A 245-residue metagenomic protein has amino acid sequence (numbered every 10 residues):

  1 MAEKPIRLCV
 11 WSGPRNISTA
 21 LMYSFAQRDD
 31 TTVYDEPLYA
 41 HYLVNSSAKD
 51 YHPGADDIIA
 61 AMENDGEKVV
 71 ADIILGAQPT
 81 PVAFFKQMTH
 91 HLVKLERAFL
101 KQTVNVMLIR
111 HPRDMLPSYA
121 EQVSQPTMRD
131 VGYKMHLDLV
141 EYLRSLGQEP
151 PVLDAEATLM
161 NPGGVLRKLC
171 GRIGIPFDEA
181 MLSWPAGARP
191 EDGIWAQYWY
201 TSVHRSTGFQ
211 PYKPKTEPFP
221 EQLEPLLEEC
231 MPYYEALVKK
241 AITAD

Functional and structural regions predicted by a protein language model:
M1-L8, P176-D245: PAPS-dependent sulfotransferases, especially Golgi type II membrane carbohydrate sulfotransferases
M1-Q78: PAPS-dependent sulfotransferase catalytic core
A40-H41, T158, W184-P185: Positions that flank functional sites
H41-L43, M115, G187: Generic structural signal for helix capping and beta-alpha/helix-loop junctions
P53-M62, T127-V131, Y198-G208: A polyampholytic, Gly/Pro-enriched intrinsically disordered region
I59-K68, L137-V140, H204-Y212: Short, basic, helix/turn surface patches
A61-G66, T80, M88, M128-M135 (+2 more regions): Soluble or luminal CAZymes and related metallo-dependent hydrolases
F84-A180, I194, Y200: PAPS-dependent sulfotransferase catalytic domain
